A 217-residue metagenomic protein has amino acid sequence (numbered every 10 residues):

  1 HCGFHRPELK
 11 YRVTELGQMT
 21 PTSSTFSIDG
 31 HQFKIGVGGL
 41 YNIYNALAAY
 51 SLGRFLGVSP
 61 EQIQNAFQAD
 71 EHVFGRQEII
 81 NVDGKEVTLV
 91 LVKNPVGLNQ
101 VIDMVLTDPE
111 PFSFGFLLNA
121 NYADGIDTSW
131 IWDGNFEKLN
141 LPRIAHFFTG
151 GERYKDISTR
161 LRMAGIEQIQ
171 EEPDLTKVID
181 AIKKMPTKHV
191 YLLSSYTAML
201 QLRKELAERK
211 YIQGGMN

Functional and structural regions predicted by a protein language model:
H1-Q32: Extended acidic/charged loop-beta regions that coordinate divalent cations and stabilize anionic phosphate/carboxylate
F4, L16-P21, G53-V92: Gly/charged, well-structured mid-domain segments that form the phosphate/adenylate-handling core of ATP-dependent
Q32-L40, E86-T88: A short glycine/serine-rich beta->alpha loop
V37-A48, V73-G75: Short glycine/threonine-rich catalytic loop with a Thr-x-Gly-x-Asp
N45, A49, F147, L192: Residue-level signal for inorganic ion chemistry
A46-L56, V101: Buried hydrophobic packing segments
V73, L91-E171, Y211-M216: Active-site beta-alpha connecting loops in nucleotide-dependent enzymes
L192-N217: Glycine/aspartate-rich loop-and-adjacent alpha/beta segment that forms the canonical ThDP
